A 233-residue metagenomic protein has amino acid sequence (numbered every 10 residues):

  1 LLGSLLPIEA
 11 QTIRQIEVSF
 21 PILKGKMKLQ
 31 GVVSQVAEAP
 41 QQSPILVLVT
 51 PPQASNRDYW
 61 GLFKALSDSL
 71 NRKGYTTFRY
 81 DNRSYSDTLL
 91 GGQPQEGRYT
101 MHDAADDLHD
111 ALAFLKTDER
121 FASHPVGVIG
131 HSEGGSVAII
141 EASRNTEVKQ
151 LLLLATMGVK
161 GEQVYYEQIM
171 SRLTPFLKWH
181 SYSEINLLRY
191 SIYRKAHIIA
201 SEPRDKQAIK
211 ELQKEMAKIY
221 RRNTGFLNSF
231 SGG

Functional and structural regions predicted by a protein language model:
A10-Q41: N-terminal cap/lid segment of alpha/beta-hydrolase-fold proteins
Q41-P52: Short beta-strand element of the alpha/beta-hydrolase
V49-T50, Y80-N82, L154: Alpha/beta-hydrolase
S55-L66, N82: The serine-hydrolase catalytic nucleophile loop
S67-L90: Conserved alpha/beta-hydrolase
G97-D118: Alpha/beta-hydrolase active-site loop
F114-P175: Primarily recognizes the serine-hydrolase "nucleophile elbow" in alpha/beta-hydrolase and SGNH/GDSL folds
L154-G233: Accessory cap/linker subdomain of secreted extracellular hydrolases
